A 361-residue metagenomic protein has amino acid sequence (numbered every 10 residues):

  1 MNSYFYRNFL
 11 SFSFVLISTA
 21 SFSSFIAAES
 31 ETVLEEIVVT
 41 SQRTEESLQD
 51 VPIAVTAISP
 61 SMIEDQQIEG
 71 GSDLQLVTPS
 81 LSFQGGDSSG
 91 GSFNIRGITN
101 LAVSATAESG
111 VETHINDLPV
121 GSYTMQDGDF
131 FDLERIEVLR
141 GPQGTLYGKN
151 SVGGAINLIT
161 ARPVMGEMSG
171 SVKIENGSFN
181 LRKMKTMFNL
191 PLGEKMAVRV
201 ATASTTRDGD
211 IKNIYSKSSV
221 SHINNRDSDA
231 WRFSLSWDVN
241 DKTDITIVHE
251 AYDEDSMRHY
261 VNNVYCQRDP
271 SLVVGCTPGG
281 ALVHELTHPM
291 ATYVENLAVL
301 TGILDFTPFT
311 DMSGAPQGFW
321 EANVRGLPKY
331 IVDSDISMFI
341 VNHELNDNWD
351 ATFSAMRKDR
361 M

Functional and structural regions predicted by a protein language model:
M1-S30: Cleavable N-terminal targeting peptides that direct proteins into the secretory/outer-membrane pathway or into
T32-E167: Acidic, small-polar-rich N-terminal luminal/periplasmic segments of exported/outer-membrane proteins
T44, S89, N100, G177-F179 (+5 more regions): Structural signature of outer-membrane beta-barrel domains
P79-S80, M184-K185, N323-V324, S337: Short structured motifs
F93-G97, K183, F353: Short, solvent-exposed polar/charged micro-motifs at secondary-structure junctions
N100, M165, R199, D208 (+2 more regions): Short acidic-glycine motifs
E108-G110, S122, F131-R140, T145-W231 (+3 more regions): Outer-membrane beta-barrel translocator/receptor signature
R226-M361: Outer-membrane beta-barrel domain signature, strongest for Gram-negative TonB-dependent receptors and also present
